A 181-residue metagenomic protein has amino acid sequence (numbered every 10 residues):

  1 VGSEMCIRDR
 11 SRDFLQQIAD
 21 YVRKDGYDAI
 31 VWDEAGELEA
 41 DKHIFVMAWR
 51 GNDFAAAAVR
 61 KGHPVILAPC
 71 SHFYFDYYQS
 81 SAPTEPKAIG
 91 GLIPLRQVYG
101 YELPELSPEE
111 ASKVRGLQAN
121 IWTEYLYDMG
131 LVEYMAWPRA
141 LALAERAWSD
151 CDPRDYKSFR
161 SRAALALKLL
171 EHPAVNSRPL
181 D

Functional and structural regions predicted by a protein language model:
V1-C6: Short, small-residue-biased leader/transition segments that mark boundaries at the very start of proteins
D13-D20, K24, D53: Alpha-helical scaffolding segments of alpha/beta enzyme cores, especially the outer helices of TIM-barrel or partial
D28-F45, W49-D181: Flexible, acidic glycine-rich loops studded with aromatic residues
